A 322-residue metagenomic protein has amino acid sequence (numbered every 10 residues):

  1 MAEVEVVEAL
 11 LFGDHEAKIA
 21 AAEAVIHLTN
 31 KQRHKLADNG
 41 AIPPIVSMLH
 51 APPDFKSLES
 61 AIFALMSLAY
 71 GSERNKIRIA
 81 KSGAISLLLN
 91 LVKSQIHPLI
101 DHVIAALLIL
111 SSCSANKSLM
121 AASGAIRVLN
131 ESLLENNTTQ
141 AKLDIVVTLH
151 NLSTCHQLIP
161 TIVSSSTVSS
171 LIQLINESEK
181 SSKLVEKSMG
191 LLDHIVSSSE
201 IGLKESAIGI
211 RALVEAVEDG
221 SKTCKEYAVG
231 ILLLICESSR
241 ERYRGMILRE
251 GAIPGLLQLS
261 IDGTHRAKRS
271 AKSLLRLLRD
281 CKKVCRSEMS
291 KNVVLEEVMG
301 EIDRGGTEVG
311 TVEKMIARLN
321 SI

Functional and structural regions predicted by a protein language model:
M1-P43, H50-F55: N-terminal alpha-helical scaffold/docking segments in eukaryotic complex subunits
E5-V7, P44-L49, L87-L89, V128-N130 (+5 more regions): Buried hydrophobic core positions in alpha-solenoid tandem helical repeats
L11-H27, P53-S67, I77, K81 (+10 more regions): Alpha-helical solenoid repeats of the armadillo/HEAT superfamily in eukaryotic scaffolding/adaptor proteins
R33, V46, E73-K76, L89 (+7 more regions): The feature encodes a structural signal of leucine-rich repeats
L36-I45, A61, S82-G83: A short glycine/small-residue-enriched secondary-structure motif
